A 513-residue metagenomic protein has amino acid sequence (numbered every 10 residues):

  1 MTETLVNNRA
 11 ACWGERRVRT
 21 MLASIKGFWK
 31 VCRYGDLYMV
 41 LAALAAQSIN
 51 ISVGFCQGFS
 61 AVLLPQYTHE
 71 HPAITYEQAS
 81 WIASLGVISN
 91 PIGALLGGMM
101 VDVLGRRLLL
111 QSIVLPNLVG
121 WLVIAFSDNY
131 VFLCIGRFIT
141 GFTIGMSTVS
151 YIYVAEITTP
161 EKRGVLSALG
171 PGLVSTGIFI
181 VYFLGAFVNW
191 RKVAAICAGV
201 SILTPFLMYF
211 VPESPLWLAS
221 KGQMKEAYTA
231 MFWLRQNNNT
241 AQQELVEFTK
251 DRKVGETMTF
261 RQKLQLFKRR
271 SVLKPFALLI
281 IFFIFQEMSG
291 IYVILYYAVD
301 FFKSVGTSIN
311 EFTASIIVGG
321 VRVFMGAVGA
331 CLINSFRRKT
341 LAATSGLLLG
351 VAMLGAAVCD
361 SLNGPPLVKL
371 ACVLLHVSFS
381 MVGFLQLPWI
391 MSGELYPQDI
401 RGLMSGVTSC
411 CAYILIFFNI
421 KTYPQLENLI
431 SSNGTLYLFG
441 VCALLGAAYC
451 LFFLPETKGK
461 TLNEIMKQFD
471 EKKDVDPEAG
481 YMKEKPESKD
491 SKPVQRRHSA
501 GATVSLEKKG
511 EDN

Functional and structural regions predicted by a protein language model:
T2-F232, G255-N513: Alpha-helical transmembrane bundle of multi-pass membrane proteins
W233-N237: The Skp1-binding helix-loop-helix core of N-terminal F-box domains in SCF E3 ubiquitin ligase adaptors
N238-Q243, Q468-K472: Short arginine-rich
N239-E256: Short, well-structured alpha-helical segments
